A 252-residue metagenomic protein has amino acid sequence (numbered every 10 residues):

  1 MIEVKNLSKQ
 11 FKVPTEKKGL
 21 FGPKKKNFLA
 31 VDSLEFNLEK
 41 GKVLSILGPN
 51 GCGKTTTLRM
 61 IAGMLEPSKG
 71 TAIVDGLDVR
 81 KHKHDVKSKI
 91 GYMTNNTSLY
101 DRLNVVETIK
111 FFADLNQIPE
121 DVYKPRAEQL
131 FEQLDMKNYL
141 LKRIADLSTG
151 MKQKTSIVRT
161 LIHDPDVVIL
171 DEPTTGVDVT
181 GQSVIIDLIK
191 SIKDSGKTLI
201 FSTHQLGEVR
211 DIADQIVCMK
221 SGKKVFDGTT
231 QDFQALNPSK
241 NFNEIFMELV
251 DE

Functional and structural regions predicted by a protein language model:
A62: Helix-to-loop junction immediately C-terminal to a conserved catalytic motif
K110, D114, D121-Y139: Conserved ABC ATPase "signature" region
R143-L147: Conserved ABC ATPase signature
D164: Conserved catalytic motifs of ABC-family nucleotide-binding domains
V168-D171: Catalytic Walker B motif of ABC-type/P-loop ATPase nucleotide-binding domains
V209-D211: A short, surface-exposed alpha-helical micro-motif characterized by mixed small hydrophobic and charged/polar residues
